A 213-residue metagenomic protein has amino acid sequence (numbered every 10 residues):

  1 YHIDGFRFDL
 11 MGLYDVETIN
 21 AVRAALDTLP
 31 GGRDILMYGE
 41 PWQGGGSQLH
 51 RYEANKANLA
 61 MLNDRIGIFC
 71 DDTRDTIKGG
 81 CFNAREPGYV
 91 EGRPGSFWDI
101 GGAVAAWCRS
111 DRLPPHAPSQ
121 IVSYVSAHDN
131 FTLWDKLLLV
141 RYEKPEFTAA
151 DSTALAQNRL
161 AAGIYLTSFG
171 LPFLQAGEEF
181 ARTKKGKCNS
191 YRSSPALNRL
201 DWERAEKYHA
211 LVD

Functional and structural regions predicted by a protein language model:
Y1-Y14: Active-site groove signature of glycoside hydrolases
I3, L26-R33: Secondary-structure transition/capping motifs at alpha-helix termini and the adjoining loop/turn into the next element
G12, T148-D151, D201-A205: Hydrophobic alpha-helical scaffolding
Y14, T18, T153-Q157, K207-A210: Soluble or luminal CAZymes and related metallo-dependent hydrolases
E17-L29: Alpha-helical structural signal in soluble globular domains
R23, D34-A176, F180, N189-Y191: Conserved alpha/beta catalytic core and glycan-binding cleft of carbohydrate-active enzymes
E178-D213: Extended hydrophobic/aromatic segments used for targeting, binding, or gating
